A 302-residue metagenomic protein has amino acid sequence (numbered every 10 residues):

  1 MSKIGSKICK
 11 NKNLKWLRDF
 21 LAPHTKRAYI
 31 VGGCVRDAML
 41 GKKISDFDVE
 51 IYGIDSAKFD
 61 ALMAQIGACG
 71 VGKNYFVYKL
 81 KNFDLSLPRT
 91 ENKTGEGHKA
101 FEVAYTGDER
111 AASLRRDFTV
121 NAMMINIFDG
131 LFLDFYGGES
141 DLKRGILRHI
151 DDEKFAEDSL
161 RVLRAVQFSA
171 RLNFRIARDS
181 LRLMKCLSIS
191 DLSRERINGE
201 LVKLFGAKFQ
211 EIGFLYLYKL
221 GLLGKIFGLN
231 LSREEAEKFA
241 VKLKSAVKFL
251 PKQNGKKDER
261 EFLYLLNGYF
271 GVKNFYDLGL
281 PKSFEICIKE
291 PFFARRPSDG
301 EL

Functional and structural regions predicted by a protein language model:
M1-L302: Catalytic cores of the polymerase beta-like nucleotidyltransferase superfamily and closely associated nucleotide
